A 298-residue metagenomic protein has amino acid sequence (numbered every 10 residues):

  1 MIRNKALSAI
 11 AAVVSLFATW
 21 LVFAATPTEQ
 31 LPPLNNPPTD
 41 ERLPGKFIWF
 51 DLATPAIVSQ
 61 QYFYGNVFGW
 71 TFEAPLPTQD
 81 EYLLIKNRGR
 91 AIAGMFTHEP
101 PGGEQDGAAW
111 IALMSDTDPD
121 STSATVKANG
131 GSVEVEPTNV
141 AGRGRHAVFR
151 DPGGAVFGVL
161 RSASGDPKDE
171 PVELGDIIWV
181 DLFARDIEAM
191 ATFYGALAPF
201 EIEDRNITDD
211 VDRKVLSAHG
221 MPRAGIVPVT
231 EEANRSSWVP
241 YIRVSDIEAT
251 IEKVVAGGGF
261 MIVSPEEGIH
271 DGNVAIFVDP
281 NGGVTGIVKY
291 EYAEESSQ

Functional and structural regions predicted by a protein language model:
M1-A11: Bacterial N-terminal signal peptides that target proteins for export
I10-W20: Bacterial N-terminal signal peptides
A24-R42, K127-I178, L182, D204-H219 (+4 more regions): Vicinal oxygen chelate
P32-V135: The feature marks the first
G45-P55, L83-I85, P101-T125, R145-R150 (+3 more regions): Vicinal oxygen chelate
D51-R90, A128, E136-V148, L182-P222 (+1 more regions): Core segments of cupin and vicinal oxygen chelate
Q60, W70-F72, A91-A93, G103 (+10 more regions): Short loop/beta submotifs within extracellular cysteine-rich repeat domains
P77-Q79, A108, D210, S236 (+1 more regions): Residues that act as N-cap/strand-start positions at coil-to-secondary-structure junctions
